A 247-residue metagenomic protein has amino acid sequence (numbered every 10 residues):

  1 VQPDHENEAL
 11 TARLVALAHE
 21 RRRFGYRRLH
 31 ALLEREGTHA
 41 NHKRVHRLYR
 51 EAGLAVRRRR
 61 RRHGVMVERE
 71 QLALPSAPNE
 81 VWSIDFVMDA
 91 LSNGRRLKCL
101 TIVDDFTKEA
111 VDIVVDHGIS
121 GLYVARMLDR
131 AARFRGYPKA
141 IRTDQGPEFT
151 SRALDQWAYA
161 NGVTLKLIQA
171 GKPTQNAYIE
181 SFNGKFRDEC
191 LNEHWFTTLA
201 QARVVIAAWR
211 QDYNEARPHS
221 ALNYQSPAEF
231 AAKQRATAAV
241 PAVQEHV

Functional and structural regions predicted by a protein language model:
V1-V247: Charged DNA-binding/catalytic regions of mobile-element recombinases
